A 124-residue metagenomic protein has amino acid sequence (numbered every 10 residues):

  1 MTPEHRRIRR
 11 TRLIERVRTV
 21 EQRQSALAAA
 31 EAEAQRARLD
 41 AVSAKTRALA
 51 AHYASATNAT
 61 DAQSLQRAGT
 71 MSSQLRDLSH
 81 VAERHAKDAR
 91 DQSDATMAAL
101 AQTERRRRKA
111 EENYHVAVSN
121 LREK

Functional and structural regions predicted by a protein language model:
M1-K124: Charge-rich amphipathic alpha-helical interaction elements
